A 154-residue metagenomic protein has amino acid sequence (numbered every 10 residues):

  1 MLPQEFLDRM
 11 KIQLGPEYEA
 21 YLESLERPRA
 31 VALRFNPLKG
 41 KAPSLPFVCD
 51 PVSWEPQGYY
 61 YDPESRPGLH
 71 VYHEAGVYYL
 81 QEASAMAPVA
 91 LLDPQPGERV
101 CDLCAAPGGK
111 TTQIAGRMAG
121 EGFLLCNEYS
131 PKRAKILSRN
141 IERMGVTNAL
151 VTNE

Functional and structural regions predicted by a protein language model:
M1-E154: S-adenosylmethionine
